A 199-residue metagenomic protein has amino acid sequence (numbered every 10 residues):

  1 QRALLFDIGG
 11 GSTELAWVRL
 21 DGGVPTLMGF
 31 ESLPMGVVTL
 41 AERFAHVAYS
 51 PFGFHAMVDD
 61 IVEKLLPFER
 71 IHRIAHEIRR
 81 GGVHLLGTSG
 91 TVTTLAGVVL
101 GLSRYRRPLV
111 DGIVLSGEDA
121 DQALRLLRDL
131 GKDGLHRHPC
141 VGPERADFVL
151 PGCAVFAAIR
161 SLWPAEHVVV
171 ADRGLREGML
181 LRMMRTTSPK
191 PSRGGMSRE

Functional and structural regions predicted by a protein language model:
Q1-A3, W17-L20, V24-E199: Helical "lid/coupling" subdomains associated with nucleotide-phosphate turnover
D7: Conserved catalytic-loop position in the HRD/HxD motif
G11-E14: Acidic, divalent-metal-coordinating active-site segment for phosphoryl/phosphodiester hydrolysis, typified by short
